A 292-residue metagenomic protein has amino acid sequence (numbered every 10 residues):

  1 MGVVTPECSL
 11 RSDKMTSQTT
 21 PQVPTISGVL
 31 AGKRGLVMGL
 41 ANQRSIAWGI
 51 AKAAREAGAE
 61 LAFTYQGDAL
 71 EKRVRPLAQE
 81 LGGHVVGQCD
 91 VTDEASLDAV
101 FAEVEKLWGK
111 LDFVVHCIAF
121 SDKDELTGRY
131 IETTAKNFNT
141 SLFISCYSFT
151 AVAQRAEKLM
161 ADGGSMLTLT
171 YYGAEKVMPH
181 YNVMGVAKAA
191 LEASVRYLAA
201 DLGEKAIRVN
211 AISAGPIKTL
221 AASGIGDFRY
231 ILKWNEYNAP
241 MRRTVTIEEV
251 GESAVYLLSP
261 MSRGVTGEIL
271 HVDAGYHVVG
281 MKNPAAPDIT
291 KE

Functional and structural regions predicted by a protein language model:
I26-F63: Canonical Rossmann dinucleotide-binding motif of NAD(H)/NADP(H)-dependent dehydrogenases/reductases, specifically
R34-M38, V114-A119: Conserved hydrophobic beta-strands of the Rossmann-like cofactor-binding core in SDR/related NAD(P)H-dependent
G39-I46, A119-Q154, K158, D162-K205 (+3 more regions): Catalytic loop of short-chain dehydrogenase/reductase
A54, E60, T168, L191-K218 (+3 more regions): Conserved Rossmann-fold SDR core element
A59-V74: Conserved glycine-rich Rossmann-like NAD(P)H-binding loop of the short-chain dehydrogenase/reductase
G87-D98, A102-L107, H116-N139, K158 (+3 more regions): Conserved mid-core segment of classical short-chain dehydrogenase/reductases
Y147, A211-A214, R229-V265, L270-A274: C-terminal helical subdomain
T266-E292: Short C-terminal tail/terminal secondary-structure segment of NAD(P)H-dependent dehydrogenase/reductase domains
